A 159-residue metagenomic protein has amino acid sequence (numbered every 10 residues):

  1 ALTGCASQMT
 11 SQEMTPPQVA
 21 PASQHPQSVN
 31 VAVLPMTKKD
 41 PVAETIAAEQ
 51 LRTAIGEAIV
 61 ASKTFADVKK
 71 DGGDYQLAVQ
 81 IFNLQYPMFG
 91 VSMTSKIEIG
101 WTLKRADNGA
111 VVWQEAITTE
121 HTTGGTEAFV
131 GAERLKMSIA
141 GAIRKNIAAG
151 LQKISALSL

Functional and structural regions predicted by a protein language model:
T3-E57, S62, I117, L151-L159: A structural "domain/chain start" motif
A6-M14, A66, K70-Q114, T118-E133 (+1 more regions): Surface-exposed short loop/turn segments
T37, A128-L159: Compositionally biased, intrinsically disordered linkers/stalks adjacent to structured regions
E44-R52, G90-T94, A132, K136-R144: Solvent-exposed, acidic/flexible segments
A48, R52, G56, A78-I81 (+3 more regions): Extracytoplasmic/secreted envelope proteins and their assembly/folding machinery, especially bacterial periplasmic
